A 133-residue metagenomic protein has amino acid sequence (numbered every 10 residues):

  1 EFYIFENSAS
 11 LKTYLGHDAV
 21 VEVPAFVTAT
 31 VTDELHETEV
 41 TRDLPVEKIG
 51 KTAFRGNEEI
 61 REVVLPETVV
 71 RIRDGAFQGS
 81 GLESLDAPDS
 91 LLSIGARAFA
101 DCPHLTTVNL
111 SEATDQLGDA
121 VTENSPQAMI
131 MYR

Functional and structural regions predicted by a protein language model:
F2, E6-N7, L15-K48, E58-R71 (+3 more regions): Structural signature of tandem-repeat unit edges
S10: Condensing-enzyme catalytic core mediating Claisen C-C bond formation in acyl metabolism
T13-Y14, A53-F54: Acidic, Ser/Thr
